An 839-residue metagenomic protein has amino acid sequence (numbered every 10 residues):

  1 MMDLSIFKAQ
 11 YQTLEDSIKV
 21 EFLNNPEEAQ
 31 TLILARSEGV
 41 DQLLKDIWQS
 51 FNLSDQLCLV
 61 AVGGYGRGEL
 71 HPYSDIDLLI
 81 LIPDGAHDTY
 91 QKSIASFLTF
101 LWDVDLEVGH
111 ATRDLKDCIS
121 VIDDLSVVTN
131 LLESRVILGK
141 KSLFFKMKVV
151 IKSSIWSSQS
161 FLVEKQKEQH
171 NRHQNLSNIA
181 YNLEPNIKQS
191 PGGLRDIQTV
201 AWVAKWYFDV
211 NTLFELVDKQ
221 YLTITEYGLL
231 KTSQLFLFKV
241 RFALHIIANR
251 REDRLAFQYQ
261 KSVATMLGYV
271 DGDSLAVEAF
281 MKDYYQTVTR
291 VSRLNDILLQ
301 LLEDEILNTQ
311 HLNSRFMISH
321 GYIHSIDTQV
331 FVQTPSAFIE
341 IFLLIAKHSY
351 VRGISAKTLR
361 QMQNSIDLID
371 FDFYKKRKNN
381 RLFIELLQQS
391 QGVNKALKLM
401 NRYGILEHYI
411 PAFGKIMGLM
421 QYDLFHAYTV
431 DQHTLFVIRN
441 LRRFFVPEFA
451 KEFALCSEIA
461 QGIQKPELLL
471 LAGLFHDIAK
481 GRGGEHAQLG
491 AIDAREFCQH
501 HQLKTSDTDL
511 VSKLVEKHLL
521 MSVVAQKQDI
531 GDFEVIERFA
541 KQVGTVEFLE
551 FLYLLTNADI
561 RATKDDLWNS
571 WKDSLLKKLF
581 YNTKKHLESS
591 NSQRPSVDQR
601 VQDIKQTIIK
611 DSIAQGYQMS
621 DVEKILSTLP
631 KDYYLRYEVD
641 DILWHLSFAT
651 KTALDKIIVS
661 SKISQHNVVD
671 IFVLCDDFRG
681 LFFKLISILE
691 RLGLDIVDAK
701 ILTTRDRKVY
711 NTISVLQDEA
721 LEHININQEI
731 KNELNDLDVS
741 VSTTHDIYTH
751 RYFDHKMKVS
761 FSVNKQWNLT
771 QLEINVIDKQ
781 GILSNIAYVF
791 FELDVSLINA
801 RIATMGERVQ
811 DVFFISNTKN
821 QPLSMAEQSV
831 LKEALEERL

Functional and structural regions predicted by a protein language model:
M1-D55, Y73, N178, N182: N-terminal regions immediately upstream of nucleotidyltransferase
S37-D41, K45, F51, D88-S142 (+3 more regions): Conserved catalytic core of two-metal-ion nucleotidyltransferases
E38-V60, V203-D218, T225, A427-L469 (+2 more regions): Alpha-helical phosphate/pyrophosphate-handling elements in metalloenzyme active cores
D41-A86, Q91: Active-site nucleotide-donor binding segment shared across nucleotidyl transfer reactions
G63, S74-I76, I197, V437 (+3 more regions): His-Asp-centered metal-binding catalytic motifs of divalent-metal-dependent phosphohydrolases/nucleases
A111-R135, L183, L424, A450-Q464 (+2 more regions): Histidine/acidic-rich helix-loop-helix segments that form or flank divalent-metal centers in metalloenzyme catalytic
W156-E303, R352, K465: Conserved nucleotidyltransferase catalytic core and NTase-mimicking acidic/glycine-rich helix/loop elements in nucleic
F236-K239, V277-E278, K282-I323, K395 (+1 more regions): Regulatory modules associated with amino-acid/nitrogen control
